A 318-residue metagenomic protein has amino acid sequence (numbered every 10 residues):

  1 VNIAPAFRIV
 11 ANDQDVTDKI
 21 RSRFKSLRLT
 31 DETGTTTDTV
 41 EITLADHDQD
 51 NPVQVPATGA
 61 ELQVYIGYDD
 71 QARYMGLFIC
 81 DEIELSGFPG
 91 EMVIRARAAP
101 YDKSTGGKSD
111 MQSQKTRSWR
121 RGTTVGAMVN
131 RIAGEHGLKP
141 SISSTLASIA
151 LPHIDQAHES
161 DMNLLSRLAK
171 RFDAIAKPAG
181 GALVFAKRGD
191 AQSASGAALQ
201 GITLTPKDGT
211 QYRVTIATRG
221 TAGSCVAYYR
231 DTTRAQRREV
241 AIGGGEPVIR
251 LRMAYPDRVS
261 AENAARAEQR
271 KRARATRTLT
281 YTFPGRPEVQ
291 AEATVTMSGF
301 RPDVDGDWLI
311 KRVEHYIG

Functional and structural regions predicted by a protein language model:
V1-Y101: Assembly/oligomerization scaffold segments
N2-I3, E82, E91-I94, A98-Y101 (+1 more regions): Short beta-strand-centered interaction patches in the first periplasmic/extracellular domains of large envelope
L27-A57, D208-G318: An acidic/polar, Gly/Ser/Thr-rich interaction patch typically located in mid-to-C-terminal regions of proteins
L77, G126-V129, M162-S166, S224-C225 (+3 more regions): Extracytoplasmic/secreted envelope proteins and their assembly/folding machinery, especially bacterial periplasmic
F78-S86, G189-A191, W308-G318: Short, compositionally biased
K103-R131, S141-R167, F283: Short acidic/polar beta-strand-loop edge motifs in secreted extracellular and Gram-negative envelope-associated
S104-Q112, S195-Q200, R238-E239: Short, charged, solvent-exposed linker or helix-capping segments at domain edges/interfaces that act as flexible hinges
